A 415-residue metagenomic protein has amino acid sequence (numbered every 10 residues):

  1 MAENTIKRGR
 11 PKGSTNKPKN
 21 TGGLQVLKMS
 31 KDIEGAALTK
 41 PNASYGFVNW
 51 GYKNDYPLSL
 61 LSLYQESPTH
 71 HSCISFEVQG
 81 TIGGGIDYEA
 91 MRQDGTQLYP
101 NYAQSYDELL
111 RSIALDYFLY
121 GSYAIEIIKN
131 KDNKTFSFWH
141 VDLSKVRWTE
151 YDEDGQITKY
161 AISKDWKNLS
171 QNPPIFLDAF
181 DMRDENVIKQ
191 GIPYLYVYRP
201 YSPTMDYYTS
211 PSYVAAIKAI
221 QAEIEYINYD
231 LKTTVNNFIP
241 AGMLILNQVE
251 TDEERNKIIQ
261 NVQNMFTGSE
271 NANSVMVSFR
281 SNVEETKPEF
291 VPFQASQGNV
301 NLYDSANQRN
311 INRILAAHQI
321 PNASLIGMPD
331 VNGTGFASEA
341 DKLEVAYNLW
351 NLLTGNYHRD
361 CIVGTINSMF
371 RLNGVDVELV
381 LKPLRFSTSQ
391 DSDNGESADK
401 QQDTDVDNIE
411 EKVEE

Functional and structural regions predicted by a protein language model:
M1-K7, R280, L353-E415: C-terminal anchoring/interaction modules
A2-E3, K19-T81, G85, E89-N282 (+1 more regions): Structured, contiguous alpha/beta core segments that scaffold functional sites
N4-K19: Arg/Lys-rich, glycine/proline-spaced intrinsically disordered segments in nuclear chromatin/transcription regulators
S202-V363, D376-V380: A contiguous, surface-oriented mixed alpha/beta subdomain in the mid-to-C-terminal portion of proteins that forms
